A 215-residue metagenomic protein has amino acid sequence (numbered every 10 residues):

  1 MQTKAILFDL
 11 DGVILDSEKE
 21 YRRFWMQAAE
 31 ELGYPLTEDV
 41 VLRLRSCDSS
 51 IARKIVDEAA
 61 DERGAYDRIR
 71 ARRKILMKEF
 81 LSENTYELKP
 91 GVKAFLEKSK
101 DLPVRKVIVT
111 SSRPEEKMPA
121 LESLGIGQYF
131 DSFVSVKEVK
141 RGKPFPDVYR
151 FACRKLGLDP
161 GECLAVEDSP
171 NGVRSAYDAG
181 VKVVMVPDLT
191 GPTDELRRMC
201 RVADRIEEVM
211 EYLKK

Functional and structural regions predicted by a protein language model:
M1-K4, E97-K100, R113-K215: Asp-based, Mg2+/Mn2+-dependent phosphohydrolase catalytic module
Q2-L102: N-terminal helical cap/lid subdomain that shapes the substrate entry/recognition surface in HAD-like hydrolases
D9, V13, T110, D168: Conserved G/P- and acidic residue-centered "switch" motifs that form tight phosphate/ATP-binding loops in soluble
D11-G12, R105-I108, F133: Surface-exposed, interaction-prone regions with an acidic/low-complexity signature
D16, Y86, I108, E162-C163: Residue-level marker of alpha-helix boundaries and capping positions
R45, T110-R113: Structured beta->alpha junctions
L88, V109, R141: Residue-level marker of regulatory loop/turn positions in helix-turn-helix DNA-binding domains and in histidine
